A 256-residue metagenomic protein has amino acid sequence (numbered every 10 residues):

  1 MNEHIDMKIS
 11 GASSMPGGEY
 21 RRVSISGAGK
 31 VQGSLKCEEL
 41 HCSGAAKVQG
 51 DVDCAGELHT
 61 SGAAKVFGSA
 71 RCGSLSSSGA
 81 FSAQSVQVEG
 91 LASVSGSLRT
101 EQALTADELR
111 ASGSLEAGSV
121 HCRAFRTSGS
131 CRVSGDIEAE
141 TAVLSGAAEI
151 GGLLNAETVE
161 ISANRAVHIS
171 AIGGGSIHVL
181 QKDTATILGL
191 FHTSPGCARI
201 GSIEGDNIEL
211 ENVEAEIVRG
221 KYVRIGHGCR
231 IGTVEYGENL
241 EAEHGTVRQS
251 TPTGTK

Functional and structural regions predicted by a protein language model:
M1-K256: Extended beta-solenoid/beta-helix repeat architectures
